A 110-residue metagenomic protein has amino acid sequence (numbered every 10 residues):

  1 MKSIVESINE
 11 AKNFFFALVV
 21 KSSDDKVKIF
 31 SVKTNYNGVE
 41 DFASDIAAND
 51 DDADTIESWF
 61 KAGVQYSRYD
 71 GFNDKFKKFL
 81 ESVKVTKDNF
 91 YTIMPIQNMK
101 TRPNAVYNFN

Functional and structural regions predicted by a protein language model:
I4-E6, E10, E81: Proteolytic processing junctions in secreted/extracellular precursors, especially proprotein convertase/trypsin-like
K12-F30, D52-T55: Short aromatic-glycine-(Arg/Gly/Cys) micro-motifs in beta-strand/loop hairpins
V20-K21, K33-N35, T86, M94-I96: A structural detector for beta-sheet-dominated domains
K26-A48, Q65-S67: A short, exposed loop/beta-hairpin motif centered on an aromatic-Gly-Thr core
N49-N110: Short, mixed-charge low-complexity intrinsically disordered segments
